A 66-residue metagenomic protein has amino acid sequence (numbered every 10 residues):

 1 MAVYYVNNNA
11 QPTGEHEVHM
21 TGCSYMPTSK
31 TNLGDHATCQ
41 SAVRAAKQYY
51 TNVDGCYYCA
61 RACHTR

Functional and structural regions predicted by a protein language model:
V3-K30, R66: Short aromatic-glycine-(Arg/Gly/Cys) micro-motifs in beta-strand/loop hairpins
T31-D35, C39-R66: Short, mixed-charge low-complexity intrinsically disordered segments
